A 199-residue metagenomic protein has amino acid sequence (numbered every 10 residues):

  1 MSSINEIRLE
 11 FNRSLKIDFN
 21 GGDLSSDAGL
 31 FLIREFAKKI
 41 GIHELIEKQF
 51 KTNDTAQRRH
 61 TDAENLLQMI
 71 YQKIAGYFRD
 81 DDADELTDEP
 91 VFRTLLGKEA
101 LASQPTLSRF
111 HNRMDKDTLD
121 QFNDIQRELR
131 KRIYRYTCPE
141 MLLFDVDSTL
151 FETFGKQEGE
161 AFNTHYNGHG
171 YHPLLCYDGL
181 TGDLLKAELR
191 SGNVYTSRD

Functional and structural regions predicted by a protein language model:
M1-D199: Dynamic "connector" segments at or just before major functional cores
